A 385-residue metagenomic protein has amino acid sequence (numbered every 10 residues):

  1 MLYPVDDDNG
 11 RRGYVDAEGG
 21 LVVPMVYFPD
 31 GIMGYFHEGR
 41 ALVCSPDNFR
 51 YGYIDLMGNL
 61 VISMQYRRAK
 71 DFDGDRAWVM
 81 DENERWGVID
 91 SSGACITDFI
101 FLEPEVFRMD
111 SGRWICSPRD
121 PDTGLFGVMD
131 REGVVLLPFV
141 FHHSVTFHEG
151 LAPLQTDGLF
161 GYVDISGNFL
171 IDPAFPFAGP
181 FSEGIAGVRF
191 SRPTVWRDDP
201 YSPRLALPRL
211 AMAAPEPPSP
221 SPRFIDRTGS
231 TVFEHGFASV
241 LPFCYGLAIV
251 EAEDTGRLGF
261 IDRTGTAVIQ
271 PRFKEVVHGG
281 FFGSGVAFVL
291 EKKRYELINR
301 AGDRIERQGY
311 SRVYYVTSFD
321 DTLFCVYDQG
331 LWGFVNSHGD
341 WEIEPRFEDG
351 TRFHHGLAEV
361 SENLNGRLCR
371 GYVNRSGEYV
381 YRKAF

Functional and structural regions predicted by a protein language model:
M1-F385: Residue-level detector of conserved, function-critical positions
